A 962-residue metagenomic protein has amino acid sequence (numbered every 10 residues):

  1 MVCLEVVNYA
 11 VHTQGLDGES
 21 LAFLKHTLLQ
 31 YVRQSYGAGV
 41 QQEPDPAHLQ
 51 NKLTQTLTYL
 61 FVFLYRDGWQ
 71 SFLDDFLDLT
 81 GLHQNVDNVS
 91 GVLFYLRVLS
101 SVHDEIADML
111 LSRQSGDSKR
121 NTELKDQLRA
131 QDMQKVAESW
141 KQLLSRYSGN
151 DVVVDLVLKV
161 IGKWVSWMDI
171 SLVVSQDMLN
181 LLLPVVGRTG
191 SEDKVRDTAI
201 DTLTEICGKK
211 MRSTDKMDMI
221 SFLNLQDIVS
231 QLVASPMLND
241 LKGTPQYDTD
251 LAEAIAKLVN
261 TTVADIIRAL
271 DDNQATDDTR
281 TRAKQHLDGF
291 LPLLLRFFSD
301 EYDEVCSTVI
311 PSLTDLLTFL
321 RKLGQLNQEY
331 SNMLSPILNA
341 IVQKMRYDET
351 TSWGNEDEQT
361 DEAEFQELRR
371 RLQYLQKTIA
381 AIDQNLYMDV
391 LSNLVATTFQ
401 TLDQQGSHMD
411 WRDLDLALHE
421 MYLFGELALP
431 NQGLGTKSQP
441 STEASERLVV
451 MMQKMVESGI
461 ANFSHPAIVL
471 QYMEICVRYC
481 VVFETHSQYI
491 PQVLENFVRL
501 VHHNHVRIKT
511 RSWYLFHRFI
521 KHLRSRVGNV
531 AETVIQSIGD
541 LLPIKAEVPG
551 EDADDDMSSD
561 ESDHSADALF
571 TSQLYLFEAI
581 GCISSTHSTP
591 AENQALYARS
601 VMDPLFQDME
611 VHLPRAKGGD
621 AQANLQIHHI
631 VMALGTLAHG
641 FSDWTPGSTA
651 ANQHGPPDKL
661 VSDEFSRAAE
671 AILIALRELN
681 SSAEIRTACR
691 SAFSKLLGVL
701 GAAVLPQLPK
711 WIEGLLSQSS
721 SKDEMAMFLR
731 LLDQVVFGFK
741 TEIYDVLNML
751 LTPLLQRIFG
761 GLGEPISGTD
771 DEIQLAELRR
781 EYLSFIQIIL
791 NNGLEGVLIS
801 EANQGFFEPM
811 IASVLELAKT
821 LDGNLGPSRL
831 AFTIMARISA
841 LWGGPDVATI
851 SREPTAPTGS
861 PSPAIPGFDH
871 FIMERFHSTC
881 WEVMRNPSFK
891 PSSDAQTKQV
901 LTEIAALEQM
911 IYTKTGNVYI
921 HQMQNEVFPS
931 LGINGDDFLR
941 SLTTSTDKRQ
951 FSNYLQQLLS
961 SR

Functional and structural regions predicted by a protein language model:
M1, Q34-H48, G81-S90, E123-Q127 (+25 more regions): Short coil/turn segments at helix-helix junctions and helix-capping linkers within large alpha-helical proteins
M1-T54, S191-S221, L323-R346, F424-T485 (+4 more regions): Helix-rich alpha-solenoid scaffolding regions
C3, S20, L24, L28 (+37 more regions): Alpha-helical interaction elements in eukaryotic regulators
C3-T13, T54-V62, T80, Y95-I106 (+20 more regions): Hydrophobic residues within the alpha-helices of tandem HEAT/HEAT-like
G15-L144, K216-M217, P292, F297-S438 (+1 more regions): Alpha-helical repeat/alpha-solenoid scaffolds of the HEAT/ARM/MIF4G superfamily and closely related elongated all-alpha
D17-Y36, G68-G81, Q114-E123, D132-L144 (+19 more regions): HEAT/HEAT-like alpha-solenoid repeats
L225, V229-R296: Non-catalytic protein-protein interaction scaffold segments in large eukaryotic complex-forming proteins
S299, C476, V506-T510, Y514-H522 (+5 more regions): Extended alpha-helical "rod" scaffolds
